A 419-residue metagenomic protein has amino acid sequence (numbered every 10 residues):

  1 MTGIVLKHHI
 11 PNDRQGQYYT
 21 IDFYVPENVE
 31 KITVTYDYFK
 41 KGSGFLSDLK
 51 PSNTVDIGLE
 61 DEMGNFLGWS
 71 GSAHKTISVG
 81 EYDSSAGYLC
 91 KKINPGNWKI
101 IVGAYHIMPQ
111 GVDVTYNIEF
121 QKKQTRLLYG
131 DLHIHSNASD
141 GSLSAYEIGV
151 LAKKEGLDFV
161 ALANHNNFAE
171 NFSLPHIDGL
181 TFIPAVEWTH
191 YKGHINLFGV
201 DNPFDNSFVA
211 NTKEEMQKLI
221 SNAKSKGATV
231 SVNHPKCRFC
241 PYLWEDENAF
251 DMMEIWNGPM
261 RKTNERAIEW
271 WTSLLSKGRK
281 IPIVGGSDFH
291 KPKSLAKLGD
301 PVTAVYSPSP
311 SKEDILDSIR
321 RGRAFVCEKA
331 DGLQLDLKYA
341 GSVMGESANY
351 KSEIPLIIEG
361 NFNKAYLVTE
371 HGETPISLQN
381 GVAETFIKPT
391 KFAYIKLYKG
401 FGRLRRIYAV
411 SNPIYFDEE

Functional and structural regions predicted by a protein language model:
M1-L46, N117-R126: Solvent-exposed, flexible loop/coil segments flanking beta-strands in beta-rich domains
G3-R14, Y38-S85, E373: Surface-exposed beta-strand/loop patches in noncatalytic accessory domains and peripheral targeting/linker segments
L6-N12, T20-Y24, G87-K91, T374-I376 (+1 more regions): Beta-strand-rich interaction surfaces with strong enrichment in secreted/lumenal proteins
V29-Y36, L89-G111, P389-Y394: Noncatalytic modules at the cell exterior or secretory-pathway interfaces, chiefly beta-strand-rich lectin/adhesion
K40-G44, Y105-G111, K399-A409: Short acidic/polar inter-strand loop motif in beta-rich domains
S72-P95, G381-I387: Beta-sandwich interaction modules
T76, N117-K122, Y191-N206, F239-E419: Charged catalytic cores and adjacent phosphate/nucleic-acid-binding surfaces used for phosphate/nucleic-acid chemistry
Q124-A249, E254-S273, K277, G286-K293 (+2 more regions): A metal-dependent hydrolase metal-coordination microenvironment
